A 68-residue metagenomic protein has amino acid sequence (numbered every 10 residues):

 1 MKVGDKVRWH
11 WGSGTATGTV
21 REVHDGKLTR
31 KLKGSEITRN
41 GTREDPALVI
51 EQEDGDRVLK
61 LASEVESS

Functional and structural regions predicted by a protein language model:
T15: Catalytic phosphate/metal-binding cores of nucleic-acid and nucleotide-processing enzymes, i.e., regions that mediate
G18-V20: Conserved hydrophobic positions within beta-strands
V23-T29: Short, conserved beta-turn/loop elements at beta-strand boundaries and strand-helix junctions
I37-S68: Intrinsically disordered, low-complexity, charged/polar segments
